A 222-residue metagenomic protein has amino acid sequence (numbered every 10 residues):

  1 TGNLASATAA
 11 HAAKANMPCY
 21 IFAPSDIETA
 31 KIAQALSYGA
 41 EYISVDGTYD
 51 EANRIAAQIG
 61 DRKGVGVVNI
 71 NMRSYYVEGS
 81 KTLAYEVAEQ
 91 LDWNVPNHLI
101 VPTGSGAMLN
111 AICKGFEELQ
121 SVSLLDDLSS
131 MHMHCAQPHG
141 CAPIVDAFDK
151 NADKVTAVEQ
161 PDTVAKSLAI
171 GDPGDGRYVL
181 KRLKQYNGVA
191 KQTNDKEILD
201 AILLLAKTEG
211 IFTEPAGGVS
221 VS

Functional and structural regions predicted by a protein language model:
T1-A15, T29-I32, V77-E78, T103-I112 (+2 more regions): Short glycine/serine/threonine-rich phosphate/pyrophosphate-binding segments that cradle anionic phosphate groups
H11-F22, D26, K114-V122, K150-K154: A glycine- and small-aliphatic-rich helix-loop capping segment at beta-alpha/alpha-beta transitions that lines
C19-V95, F148-D153, P161-L180: Small/polar-residue-rich loop-to-helix segments that shape phosphate-bearing ligand pockets
F22-A23, L36, N97-P102, D126-A136: Beta-strand segments within the central parallel beta-sheet cores of soluble alpha/beta enzyme folds
G47-G64, E118-P215: Active-site/ligand-binding loops adjacent to catalytic centers
N69, S74, N97-L99, A206-F212: A short glycine/serine-rich beta->alpha loop
V87, L91-E117, V122-S123: Glycine-rich ThDP/TPP pyrophosphate-binding loop and its adjacent helix/strand module within ThDP-dependent enzymes
